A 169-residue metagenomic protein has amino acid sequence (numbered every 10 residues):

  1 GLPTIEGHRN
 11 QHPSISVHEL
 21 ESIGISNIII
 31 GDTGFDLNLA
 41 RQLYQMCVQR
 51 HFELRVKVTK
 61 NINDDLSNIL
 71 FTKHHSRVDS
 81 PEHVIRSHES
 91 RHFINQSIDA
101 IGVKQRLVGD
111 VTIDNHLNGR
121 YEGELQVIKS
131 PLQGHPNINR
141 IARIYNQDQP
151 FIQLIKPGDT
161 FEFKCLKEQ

Functional and structural regions predicted by a protein language model:
G1-N63, S67-L70: Catalytic alpha/beta core domains of metabolic enzymes, predominantly
K60-Q169: C-terminal functional modules
